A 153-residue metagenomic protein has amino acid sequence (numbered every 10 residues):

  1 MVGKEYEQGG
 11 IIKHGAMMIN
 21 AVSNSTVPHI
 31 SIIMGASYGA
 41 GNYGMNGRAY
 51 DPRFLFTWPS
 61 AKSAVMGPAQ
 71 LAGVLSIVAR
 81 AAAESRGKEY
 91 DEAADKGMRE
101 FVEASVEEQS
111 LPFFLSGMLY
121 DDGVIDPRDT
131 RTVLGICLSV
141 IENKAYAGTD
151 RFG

Functional and structural regions predicted by a protein language model:
M1-G153: Ligand-binding clefts of soluble mixed alpha/beta catalytic domains
